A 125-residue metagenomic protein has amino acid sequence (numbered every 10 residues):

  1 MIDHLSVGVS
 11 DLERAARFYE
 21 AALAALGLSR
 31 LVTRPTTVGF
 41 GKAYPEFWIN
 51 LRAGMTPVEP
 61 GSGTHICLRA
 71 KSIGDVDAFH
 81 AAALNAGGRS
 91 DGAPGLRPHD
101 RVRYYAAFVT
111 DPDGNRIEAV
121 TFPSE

Functional and structural regions predicted by a protein language model:
M1, E59-S62, R101: Short glycine-enriched loop/turn motifs at secondary-structure junctions
M1-A16, I66, P123-E125: N-terminal beta-strand motif that seeds the catalytic metal site of vicinal oxygen chelate
G8-F47: Core segments of cupin and vicinal oxygen chelate
V9-R14, L68-P112: Vicinal oxygen chelate
S29-V32, G95-P98, V120-E125: Conserved catalytic-core motifs of GNAT/GCN5-like acyltransferases
G41-A82: Long, continuous compositionally biased terminal/linker segments
R116: Glycine-rich acetyl-CoA-binding "A-motif" of GNAT/NAT acetyltransferases
